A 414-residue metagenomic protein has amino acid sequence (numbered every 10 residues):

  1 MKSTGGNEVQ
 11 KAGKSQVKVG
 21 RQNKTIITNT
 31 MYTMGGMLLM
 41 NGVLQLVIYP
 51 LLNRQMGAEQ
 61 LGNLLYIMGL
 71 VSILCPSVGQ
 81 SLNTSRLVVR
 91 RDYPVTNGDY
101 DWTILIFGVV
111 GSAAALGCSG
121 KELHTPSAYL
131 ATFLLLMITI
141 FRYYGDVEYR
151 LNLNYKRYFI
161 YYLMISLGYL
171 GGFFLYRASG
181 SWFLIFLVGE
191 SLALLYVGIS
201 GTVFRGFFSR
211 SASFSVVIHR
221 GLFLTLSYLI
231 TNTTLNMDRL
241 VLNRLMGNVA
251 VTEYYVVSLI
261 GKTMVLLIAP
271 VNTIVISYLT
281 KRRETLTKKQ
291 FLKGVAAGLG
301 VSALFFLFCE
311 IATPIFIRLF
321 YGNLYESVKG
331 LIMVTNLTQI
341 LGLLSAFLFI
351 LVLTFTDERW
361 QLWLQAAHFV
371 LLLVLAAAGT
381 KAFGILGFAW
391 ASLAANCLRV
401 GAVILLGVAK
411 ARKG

Functional and structural regions predicted by a protein language model:
M1-V43, S200, F208-L224, V403-G414: N-terminal membrane topogenesis motif
K2-G5, Q22-S77, L222-V249, L372-A377 (+2 more regions): Signature of the first transmembrane helix
T28-N41, Y66-L123, E284-F308: Membrane-water interface segments that mark the loop-to-transmembrane alpha-helix transition
N29-N41, Q45, M164-I165, W182-V197 (+6 more regions): Transmembrane helical elements of multi-pass membrane transporters/channels
Q45, Y49, C75-P94, K262-T285 (+1 more regions): Helix-loop junctions and terminal segments of transmembrane helices in multi-pass membrane transport/translocation
A58-L61, S119-L135, I311-L343, L386: Interfacial segments at transmembrane-helix termini and the short loops linking adjacent helices
S85-Y93, T139-I160, L337-L364: Membrane-interface junctions at transmembrane-helix termini in multi-pass inner-membrane proteins
F159-G206, L371, I385-A409: Hydrophobic alpha-helical transmembrane segments
